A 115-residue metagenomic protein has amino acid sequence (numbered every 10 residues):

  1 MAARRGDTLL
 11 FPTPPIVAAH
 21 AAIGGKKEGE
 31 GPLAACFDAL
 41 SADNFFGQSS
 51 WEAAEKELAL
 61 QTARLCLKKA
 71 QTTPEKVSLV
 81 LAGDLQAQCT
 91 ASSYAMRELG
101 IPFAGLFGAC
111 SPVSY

Functional and structural regions predicted by a protein language model:
M1-A104: Conserved "HGTGT" condensation-loop signature of ketosynthase/thiolase-family condensing enzymes that catalyze
L106-Y115: Active-site-proximal alpha-helical scaffold in enzymes
